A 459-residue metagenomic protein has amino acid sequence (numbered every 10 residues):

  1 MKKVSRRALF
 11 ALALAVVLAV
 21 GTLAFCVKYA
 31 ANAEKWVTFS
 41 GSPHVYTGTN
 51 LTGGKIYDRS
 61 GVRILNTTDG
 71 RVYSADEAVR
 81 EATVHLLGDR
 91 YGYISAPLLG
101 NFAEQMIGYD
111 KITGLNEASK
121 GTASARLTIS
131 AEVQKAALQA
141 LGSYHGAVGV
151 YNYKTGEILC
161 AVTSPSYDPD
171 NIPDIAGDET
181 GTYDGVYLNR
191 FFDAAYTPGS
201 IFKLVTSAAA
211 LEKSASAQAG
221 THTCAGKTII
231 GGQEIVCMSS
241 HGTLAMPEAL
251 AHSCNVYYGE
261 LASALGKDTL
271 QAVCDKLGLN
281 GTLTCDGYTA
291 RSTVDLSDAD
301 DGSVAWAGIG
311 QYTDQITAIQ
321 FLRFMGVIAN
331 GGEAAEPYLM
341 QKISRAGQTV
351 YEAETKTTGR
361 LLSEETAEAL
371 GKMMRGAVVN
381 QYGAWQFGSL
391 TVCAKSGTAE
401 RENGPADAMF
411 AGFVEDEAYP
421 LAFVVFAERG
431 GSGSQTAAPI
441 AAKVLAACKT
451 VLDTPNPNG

Functional and structural regions predicted by a protein language model:
M1-A176, V186, A195, D268-K276 (+2 more regions): Periplasmic/cell-envelope proteins involved in peptidoglycan metabolism and beta-lactam response
S60, K154-G199, V205-R429, G433 (+1 more regions): Beta-lactam-recognizing serine transpeptidase/beta-lactamase-like catalytic domain environment
